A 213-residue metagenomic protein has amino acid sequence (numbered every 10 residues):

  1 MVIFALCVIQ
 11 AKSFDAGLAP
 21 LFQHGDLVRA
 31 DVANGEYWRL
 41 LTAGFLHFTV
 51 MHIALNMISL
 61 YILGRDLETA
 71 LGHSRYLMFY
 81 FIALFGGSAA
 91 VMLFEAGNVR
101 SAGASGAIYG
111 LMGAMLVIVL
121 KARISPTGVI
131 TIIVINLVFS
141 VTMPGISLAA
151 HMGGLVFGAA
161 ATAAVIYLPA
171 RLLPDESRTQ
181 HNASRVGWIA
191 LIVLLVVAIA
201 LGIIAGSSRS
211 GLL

Functional and structural regions predicted by a protein language model:
M1-A104, P144-I146: N-terminal TM1-TM2 helical hairpin plus the immediately adjacent luminal interfacial "cap"
M1-V8, Y61, I132-S140, A159-T162 (+1 more regions): Alpha-helical transmembrane segments of multi-pass membrane proteins
I53-L60, A102-A114, S147-I166: Alpha-helical transmembrane segments that form the membrane-embedded catalytic/substrate-binding core of multi-pass
D66, F85-L93, M115-L116, L137-V141 (+2 more regions): Alpha-helical transmembrane segments of multipass membrane proteins
E68-R75, V117-T127: Membrane-helix interface "capping/anchor" motifs
L77-F81, I108, V129-V134, M152 (+1 more regions): Hydrophobic alpha-helical transmembrane segments
E95, I108-V117, K121-I124: Alpha-helical transmembrane segments
V141-L213: C-terminal transmembrane module of polytopic alpha-helical membrane proteins
